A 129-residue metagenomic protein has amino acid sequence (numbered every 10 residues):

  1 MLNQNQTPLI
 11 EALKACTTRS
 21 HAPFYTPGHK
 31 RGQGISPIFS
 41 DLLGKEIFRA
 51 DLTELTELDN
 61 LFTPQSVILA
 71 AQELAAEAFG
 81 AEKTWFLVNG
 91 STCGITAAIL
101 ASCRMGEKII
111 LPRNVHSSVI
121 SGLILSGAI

Functional and structural regions predicted by a protein language model:
M1-S66: N-terminal "arm"/small-domain region of PLP-dependent enzymes with the aminotransferase-like
A12, E73-L74, A97: Alpha-helical scaffold segments in soluble metabolic enzymes
K45-C93: Conserved N-terminal alpha-helix of the aminotransferase class I/II PLP-enzyme fold
K83-E107, S117, S121-G122: Conserved beta-loop-alpha segment that forms the PLP phosphate-binding cup at the N-terminus of a helix
S126-G127: Short, structured coil segments at secondary-structure junctions
